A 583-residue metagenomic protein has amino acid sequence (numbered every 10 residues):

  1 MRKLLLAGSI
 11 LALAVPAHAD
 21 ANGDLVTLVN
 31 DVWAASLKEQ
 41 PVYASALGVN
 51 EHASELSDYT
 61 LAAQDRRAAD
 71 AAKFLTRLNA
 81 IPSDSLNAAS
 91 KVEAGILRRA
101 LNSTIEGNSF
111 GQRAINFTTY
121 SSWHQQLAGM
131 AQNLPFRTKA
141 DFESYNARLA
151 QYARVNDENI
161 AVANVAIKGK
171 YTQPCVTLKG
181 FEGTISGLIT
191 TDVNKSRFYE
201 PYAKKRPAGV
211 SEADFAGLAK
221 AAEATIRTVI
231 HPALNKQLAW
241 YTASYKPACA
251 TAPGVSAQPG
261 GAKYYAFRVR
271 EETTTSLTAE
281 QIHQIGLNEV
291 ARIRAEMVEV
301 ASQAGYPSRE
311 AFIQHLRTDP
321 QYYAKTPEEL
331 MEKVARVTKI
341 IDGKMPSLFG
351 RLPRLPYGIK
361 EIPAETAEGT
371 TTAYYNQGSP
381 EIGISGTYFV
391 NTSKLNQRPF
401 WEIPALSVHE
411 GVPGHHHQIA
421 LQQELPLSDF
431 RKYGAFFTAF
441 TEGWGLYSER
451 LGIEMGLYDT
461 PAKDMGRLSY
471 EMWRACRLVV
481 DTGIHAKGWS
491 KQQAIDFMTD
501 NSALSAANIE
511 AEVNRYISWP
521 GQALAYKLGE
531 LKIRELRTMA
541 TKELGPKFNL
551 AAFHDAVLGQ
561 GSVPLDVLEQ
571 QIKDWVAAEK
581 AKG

Functional and structural regions predicted by a protein language model:
M1-A19: Gram-negative bacterial Sec-dependent N-terminal signal peptides
A19-G583: N-terminal maturation segment of proteins
